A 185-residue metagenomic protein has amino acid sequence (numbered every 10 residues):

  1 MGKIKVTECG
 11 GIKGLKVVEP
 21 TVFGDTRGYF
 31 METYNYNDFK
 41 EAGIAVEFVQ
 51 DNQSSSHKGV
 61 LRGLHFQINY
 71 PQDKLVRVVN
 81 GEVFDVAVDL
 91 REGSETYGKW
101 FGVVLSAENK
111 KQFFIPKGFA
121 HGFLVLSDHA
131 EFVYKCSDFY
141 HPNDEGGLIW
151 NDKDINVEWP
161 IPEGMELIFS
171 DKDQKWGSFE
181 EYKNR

Functional and structural regions predicted by a protein language model:
M1-E108, S127-H129, C136-R185: Non-catalytic, conserved peripheral segments adjacent to functional cores
F113, H121-L126, Y134: Short beta-strand His + acidic residue motifs that chelate non-heme Fe in jelly-roll/DSBH and cupin folds
